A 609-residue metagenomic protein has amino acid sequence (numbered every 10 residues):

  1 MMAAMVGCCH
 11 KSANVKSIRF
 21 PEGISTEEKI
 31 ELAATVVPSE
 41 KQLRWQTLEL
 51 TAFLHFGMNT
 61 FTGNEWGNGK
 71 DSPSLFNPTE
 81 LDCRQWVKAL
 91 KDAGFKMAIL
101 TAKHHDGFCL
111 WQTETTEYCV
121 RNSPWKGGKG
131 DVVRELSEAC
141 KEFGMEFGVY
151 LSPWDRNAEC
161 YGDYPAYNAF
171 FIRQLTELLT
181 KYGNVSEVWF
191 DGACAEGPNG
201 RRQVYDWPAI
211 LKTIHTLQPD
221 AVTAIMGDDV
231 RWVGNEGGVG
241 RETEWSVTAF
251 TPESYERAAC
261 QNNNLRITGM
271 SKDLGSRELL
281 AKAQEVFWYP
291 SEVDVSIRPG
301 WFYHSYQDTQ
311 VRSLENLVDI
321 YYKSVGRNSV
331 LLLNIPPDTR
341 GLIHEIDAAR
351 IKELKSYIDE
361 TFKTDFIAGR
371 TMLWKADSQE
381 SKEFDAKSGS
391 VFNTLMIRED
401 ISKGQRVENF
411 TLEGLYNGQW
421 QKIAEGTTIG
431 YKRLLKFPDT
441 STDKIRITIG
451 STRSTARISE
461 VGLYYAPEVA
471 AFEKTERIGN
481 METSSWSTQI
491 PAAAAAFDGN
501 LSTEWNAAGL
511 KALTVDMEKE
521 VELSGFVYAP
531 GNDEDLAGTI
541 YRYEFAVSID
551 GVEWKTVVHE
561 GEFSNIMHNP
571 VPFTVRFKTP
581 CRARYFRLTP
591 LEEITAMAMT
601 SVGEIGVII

Functional and structural regions predicted by a protein language model:
M1-N14: Bacterial Sec-dependent N-terminal signal peptides
K11-Y416, K422-F437, T448-E460, Y464-P467 (+4 more regions): Mature catalytic domains of secreted/periplasmic carbohydrate-active enzymes
E65-S74, Q489-N506: Short, polar loop/linker segments at the starts of domains and inter-domain junctions
Q284, V469-D498: Predominantly extracellular/luminal regions of secreted and cell-surface proteins, especially disulfide-bonded
L373-Q379, I401-A466, A507-K511, N532-I609: Trp- and acidic/polar-enriched beta-sheet ligand-binding modules for extracellular glycan and matrix recognition
F384-A386, W420, V515-M517, W554: Conserved hydrophobic/aromatic "anchor" residues that stabilize well-ordered secondary structure elements
K387-T394, T442, L510, E518-V527 (+1 more regions): Extended extracellular/luminal ectodomain segments enriched in beta-structured repeat modules
